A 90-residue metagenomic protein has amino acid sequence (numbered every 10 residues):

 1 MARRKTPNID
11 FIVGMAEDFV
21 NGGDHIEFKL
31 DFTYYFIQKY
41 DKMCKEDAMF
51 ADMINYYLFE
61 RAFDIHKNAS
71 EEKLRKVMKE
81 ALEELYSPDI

Functional and structural regions predicted by a protein language model:
M1-Y35, L82: Short terminal alpha-helical segments
A2-R4, D41, E60, L74: Short, intrinsically disordered low-complexity segments
N8-F11, F28-F32, E46-I54, K73 (+1 more regions): Residue-level detector of well-ordered alpha-helical segments, enriched for hydrophobic/aromatic packing positions
V20-F28, M43-E46, F63-E72: Charged, low-complexity interaction regions
T33-Y34, K39, Y56, L85: Intrinsically disordered, low-complexity N-terminal regions enriched in serine/proline/glycine with scattered basic
I37-M49: Short, charge-rich amphipathic alpha-helical segments embedded in non-transmembrane helical bundles/solenoids
M53-I90: Amphipathic alpha-helical binding modules
